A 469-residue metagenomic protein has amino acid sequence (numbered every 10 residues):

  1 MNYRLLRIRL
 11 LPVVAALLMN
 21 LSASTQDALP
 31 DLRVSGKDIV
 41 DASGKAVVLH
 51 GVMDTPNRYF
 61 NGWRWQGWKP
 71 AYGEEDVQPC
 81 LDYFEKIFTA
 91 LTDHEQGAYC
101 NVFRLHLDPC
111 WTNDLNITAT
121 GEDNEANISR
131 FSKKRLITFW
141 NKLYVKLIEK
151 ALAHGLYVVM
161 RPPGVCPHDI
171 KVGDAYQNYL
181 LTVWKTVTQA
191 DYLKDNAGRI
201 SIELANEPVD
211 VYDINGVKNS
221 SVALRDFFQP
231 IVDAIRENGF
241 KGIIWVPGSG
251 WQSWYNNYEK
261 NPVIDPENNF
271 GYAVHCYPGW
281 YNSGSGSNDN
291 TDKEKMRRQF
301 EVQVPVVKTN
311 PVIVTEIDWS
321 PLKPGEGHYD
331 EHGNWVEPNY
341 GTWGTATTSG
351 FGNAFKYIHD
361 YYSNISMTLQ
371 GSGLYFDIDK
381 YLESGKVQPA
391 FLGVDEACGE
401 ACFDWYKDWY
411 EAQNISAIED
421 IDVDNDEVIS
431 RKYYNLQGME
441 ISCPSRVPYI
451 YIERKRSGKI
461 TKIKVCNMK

Functional and structural regions predicted by a protein language model:
M1-R7: N-terminal secretory signal peptides that target proteins for export/translocation
R9-N20: Bacterial N-terminal signal peptides
T25-M53, G62: N-terminal module-boundary/linker segments of secreted carbohydrate-active enzymes
D31-L32, P56, F60-W63, W68-P79 (+4 more regions): Extracellular glycoside hydrolase catalytic/binding regions
L32, Y72-V102, L107, W111-S201 (+1 more regions): An active-site-proximal structural segment forming one wall of the substrate-binding cleft that immediately precedes
V48-W68, S445-R456: Short, surface-exposed, low-complexity cationic segments
I415-Q437: Residue-level detector of functionally pivotal "anchor" positions at catalytic/ligand-binding pockets or at interdomain
I450-K469: C-terminal tail/sorting-segment detector
